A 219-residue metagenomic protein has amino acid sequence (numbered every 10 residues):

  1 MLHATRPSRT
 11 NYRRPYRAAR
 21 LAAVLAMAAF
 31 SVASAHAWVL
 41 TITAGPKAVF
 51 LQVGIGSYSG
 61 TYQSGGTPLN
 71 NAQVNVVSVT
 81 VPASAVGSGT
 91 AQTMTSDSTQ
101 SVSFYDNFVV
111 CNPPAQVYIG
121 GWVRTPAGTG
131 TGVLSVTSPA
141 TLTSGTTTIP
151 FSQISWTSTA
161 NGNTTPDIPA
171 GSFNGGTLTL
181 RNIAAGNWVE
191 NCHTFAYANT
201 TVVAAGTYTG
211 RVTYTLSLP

Functional and structural regions predicted by a protein language model:
M1-Y16: N-terminal secretory signal peptides that target proteins for export/translocation
H3, S31-S34: Short, contiguous, well-ordered secondary-structure segments
R20-S31: Bacterial N-terminal signal peptides
A35-F151, G175-P219: N-terminal small/polar-rich segments of proteins
T157-T159, A198-N199: Short beta-strand segments and strand-loop junctions that repeat across beta-rich extracellular domains
S158-F173: Acidic/polar, low-complexity extended loops/arms that serve as protein-protein interfaces in large oligomeric shells
